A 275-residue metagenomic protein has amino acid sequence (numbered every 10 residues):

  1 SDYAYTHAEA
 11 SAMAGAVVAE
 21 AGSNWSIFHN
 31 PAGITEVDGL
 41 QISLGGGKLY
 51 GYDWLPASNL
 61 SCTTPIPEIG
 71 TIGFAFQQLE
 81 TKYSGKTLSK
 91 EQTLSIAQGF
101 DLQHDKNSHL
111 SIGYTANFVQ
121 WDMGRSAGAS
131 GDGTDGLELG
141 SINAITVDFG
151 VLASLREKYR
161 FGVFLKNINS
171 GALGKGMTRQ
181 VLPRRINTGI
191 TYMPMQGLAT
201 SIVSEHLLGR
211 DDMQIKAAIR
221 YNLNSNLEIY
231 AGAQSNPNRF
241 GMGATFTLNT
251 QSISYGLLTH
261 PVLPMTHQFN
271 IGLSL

Functional and structural regions predicted by a protein language model:
S1-L275: Subset of outer-membrane beta-barrel
